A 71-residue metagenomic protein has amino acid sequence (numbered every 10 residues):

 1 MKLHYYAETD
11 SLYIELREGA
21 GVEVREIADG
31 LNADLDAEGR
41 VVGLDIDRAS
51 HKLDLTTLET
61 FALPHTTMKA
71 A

Functional and structural regions predicted by a protein language model:
M1-K2: Absolute protein N-terminus
A7, S11-S50: Amphipathic, hydrophobic secondary-structure cores in small proteins
G43-A71: C-terminal structural segments of small proteins and small subunits
